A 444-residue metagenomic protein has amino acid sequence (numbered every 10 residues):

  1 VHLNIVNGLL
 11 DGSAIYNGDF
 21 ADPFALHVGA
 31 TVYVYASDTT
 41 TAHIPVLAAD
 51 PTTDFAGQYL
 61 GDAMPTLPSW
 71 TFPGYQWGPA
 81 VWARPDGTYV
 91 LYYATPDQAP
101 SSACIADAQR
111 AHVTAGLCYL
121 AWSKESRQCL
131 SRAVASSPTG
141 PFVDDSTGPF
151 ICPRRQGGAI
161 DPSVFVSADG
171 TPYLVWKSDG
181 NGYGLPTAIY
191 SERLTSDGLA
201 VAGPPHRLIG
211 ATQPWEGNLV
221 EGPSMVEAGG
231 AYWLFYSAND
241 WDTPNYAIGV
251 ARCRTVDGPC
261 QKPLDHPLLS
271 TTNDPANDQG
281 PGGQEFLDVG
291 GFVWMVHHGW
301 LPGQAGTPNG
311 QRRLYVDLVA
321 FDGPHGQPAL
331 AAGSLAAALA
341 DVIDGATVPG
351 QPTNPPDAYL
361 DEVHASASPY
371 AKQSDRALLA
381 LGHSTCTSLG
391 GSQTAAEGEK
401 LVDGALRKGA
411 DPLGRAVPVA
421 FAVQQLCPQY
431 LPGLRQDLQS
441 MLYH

Functional and structural regions predicted by a protein language model:
V1-A30, A346-T394, L442-H444: Extracytoplasmic low-complexity, Pro/Thr/Ser/Ala/Gly-rich segments that lie immediately after a secretion/anchoring
V1-V348: Carbohydrate-active catalytic/glycan-binding domains of CAZyme proteins, especially the secreted or lumenal ectodomains
N17, A36-D38, P73, S123-K124 (+9 more regions): Extracytoplasmic/periplasmic, Sec-exported soluble proteins
H27-A30, I189, D288, A358 (+4 more regions): Extracytoplasmic/secreted proteins, especially bacterial periplasmic and envelope-associated proteins
A36, L67, P85, Y93 (+7 more regions): Sec/Tat-exported extracytoplasmic proteins
F55, A200, P369, T394-A395: A general structural signal for well-ordered secondary-structure junctions
P267-T272, Q279-P281, V363-A367, G382-S384 (+1 more regions): Short, local alpha-helical segments
H383-H444: Extracytosolic low-complexity repeat regions of secreted or lipid-anchored proteins
